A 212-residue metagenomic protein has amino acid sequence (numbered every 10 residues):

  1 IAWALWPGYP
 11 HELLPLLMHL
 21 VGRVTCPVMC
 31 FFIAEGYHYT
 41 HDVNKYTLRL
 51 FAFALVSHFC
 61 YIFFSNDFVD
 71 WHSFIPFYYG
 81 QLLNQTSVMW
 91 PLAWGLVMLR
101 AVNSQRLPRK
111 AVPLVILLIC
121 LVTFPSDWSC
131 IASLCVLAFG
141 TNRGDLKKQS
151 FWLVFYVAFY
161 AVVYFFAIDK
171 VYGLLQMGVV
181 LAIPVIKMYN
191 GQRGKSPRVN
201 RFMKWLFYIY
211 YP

Functional and structural regions predicted by a protein language model:
I1-P212: Alpha-helical transmembrane segments and their immediate juxtamembrane cytosolic regions
